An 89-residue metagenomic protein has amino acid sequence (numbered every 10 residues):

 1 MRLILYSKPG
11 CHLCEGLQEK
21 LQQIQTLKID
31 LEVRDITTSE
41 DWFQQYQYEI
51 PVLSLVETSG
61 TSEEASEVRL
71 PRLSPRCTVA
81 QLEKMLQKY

Functional and structural regions predicted by a protein language model:
M1-Q23: Local sequence-structure signature of Cys/Sec-based thiol-disulfide redox active-site neighborhoods
L21-T26, L86: Alpha-helix C-terminal capping segments
K28-E40: Thiol-based oxidoreductase modules, predominantly thioredoxin-like and allied folds used for disulfide exchange
E40-Q47: N-terminal beta-loop-helix "entrance" segment that forms/cooperates in small-molecule cofactor or anionic ligand
Q47-L55: Structural micro-motif
E57-Y89: Non-catalytic, surface beta->alpha helical segment in thiol-disulfide oxidoreductase systems
